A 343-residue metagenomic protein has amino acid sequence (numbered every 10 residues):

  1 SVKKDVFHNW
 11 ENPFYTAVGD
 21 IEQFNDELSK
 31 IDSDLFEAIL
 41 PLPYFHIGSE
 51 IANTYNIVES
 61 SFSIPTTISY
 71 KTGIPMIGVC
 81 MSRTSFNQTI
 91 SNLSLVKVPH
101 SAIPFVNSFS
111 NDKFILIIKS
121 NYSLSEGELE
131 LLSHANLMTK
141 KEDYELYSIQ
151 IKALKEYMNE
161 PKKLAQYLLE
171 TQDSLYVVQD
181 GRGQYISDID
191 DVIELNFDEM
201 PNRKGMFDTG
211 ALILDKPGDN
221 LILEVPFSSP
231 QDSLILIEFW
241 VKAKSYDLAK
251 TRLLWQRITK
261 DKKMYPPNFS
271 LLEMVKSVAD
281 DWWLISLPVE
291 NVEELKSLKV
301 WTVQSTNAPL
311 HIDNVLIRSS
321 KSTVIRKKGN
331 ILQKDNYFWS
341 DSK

Functional and structural regions predicted by a protein language model:
S1-I74: Extracytoplasmic
G19-E22, I57-S120: Luminal/periplasmic acceptor-recognition loop/helix of membrane-associated glycosyltransferases
P75, L168, D173-Y176, G181-G183 (+3 more regions): Extra-cytoplasmic beta-strand recognition segments
F109-K204: Aromatic/acidic, Gly/Pro-rich catalytic loop(s) in extracytoplasmic/lumenal soluble domains of multi-pass membrane
I193-L221: Short carbohydrate-recognition loop motifs
Y246-I258, L298: Beta-strand acidic-aromatic groove motif in beta-rich domains, primarily in extracellular
K262-L295, N307: Extracellular carbohydrate recognition and processing domains and analogous Trp-centered ligand-binding platforms
V300-A308: Short beta-strand-plus-loop segments that form exposed binding edges in beta-rich domains
